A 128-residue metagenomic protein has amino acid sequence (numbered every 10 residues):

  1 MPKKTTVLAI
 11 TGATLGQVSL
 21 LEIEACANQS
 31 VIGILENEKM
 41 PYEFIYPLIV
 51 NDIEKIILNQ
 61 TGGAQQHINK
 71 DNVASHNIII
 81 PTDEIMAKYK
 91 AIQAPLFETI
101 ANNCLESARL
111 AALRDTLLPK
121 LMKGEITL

Functional and structural regions predicted by a protein language model:
M1-E54, N59-A64, N69-D71: A short beta-sheet element
K39-M40, F44-P47, N51-K55, N59-Q66 (+1 more regions): Amphipathic alpha-helical coiled-coil/heptad-repeat segments
